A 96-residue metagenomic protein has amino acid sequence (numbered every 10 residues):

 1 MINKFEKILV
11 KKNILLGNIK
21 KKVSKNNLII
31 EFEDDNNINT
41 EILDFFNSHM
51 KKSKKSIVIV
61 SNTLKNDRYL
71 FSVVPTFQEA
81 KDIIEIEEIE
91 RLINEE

Functional and structural regions predicted by a protein language model:
N3-N27, F32-E96: Amphipathic, Lys/Arg-enriched alpha-helical "gate/interface" segment within cytosolic domains that mediates
